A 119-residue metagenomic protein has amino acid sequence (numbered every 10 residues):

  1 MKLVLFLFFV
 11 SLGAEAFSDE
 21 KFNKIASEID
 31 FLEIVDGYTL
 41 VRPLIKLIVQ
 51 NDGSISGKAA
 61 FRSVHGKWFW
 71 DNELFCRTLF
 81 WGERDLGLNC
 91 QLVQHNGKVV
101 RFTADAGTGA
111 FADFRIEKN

Functional and structural regions predicted by a protein language model:
M1-K2, A16: N-terminal targeting/docking segments
K2-L3, A26: Hydrophobic alpha-helical segments and their boundary regions
L3-L12: Sec-dependent N-terminal signal peptides
A14-N119: Lipid interaction determinants
